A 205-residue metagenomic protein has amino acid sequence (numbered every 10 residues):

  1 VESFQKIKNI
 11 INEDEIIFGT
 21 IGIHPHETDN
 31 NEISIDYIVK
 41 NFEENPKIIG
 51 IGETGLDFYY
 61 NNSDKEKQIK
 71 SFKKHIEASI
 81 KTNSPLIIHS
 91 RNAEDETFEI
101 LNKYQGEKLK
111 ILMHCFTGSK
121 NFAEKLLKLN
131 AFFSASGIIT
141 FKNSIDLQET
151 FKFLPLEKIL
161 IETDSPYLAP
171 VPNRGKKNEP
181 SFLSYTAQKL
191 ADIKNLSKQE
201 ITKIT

Functional and structural regions predicted by a protein language model:
V1-T205: Mid-domain alpha/beta scaffold segments of enzyme catalytic cores
